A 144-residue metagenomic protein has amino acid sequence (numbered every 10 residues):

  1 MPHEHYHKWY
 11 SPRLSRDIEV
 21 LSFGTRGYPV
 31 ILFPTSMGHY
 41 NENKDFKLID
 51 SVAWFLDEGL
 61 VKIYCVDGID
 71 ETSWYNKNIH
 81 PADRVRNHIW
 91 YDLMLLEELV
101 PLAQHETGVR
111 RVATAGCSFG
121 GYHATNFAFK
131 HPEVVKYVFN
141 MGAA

Functional and structural regions predicted by a protein language model:
M1-A144: Non-catalytic cap/lid and distal C-terminal segments of serine-dependent acyl enzymes
